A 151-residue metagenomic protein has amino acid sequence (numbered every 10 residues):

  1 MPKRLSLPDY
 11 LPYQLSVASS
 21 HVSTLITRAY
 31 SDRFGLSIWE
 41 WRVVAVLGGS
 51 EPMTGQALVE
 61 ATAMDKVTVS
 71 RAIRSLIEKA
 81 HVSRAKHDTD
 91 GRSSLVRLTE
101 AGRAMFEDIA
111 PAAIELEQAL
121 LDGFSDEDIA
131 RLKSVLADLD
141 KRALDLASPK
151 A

Functional and structural regions predicted by a protein language model:
M1-F34: N-terminal leader segment of winged-helix/HTH proteins
M1-R4, D126-A151: C-terminal regulatory/oligomerization modules of transcriptional regulators
Y10, R42, V67, A119 (+1 more regions): Active-site phosphate/pyrophosphate-handling residues
S23-T68, S148-A151: N-terminal helix-turn-helix DNA-binding core of bacterial DNA-binding proteins
A45, R71, S134: DNA-binding alpha-helical recognition surfaces that contact promoter or target DNA
A61, R74-A137: Charged, amphipathic alpha-helical coiled-coil/dimerization segments
